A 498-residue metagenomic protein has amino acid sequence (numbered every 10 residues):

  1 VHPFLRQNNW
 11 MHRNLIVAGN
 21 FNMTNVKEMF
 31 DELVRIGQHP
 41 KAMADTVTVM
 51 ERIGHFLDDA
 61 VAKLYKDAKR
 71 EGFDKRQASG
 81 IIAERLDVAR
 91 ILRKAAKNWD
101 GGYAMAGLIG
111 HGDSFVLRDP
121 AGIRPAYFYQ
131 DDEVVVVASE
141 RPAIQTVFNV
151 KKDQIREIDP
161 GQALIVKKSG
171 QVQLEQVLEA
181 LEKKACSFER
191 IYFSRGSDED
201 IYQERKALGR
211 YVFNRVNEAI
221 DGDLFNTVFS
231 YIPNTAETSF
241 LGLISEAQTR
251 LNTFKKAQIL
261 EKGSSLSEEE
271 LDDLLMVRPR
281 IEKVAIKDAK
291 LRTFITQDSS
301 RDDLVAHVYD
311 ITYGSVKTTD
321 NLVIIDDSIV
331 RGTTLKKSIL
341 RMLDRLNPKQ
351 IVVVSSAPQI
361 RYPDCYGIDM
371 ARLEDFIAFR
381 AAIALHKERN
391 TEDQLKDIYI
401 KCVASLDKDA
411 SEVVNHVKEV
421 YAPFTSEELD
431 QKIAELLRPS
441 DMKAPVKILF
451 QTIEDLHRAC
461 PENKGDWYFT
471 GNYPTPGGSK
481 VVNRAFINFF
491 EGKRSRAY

Functional and structural regions predicted by a protein language model:
V1-D159, I165-V228, I232-P233, G242: Conserved short alpha-helical segments that host acidic/polar catalytic motifs at enzyme active sites
I16, N321-I324, Q350: Hydrophobic "anchor" residues on beta-strands that sit immediately upstream of conserved functional sites
V17, V228-Y231, I281-E282, V353 (+1 more regions): Extended hydrophobic secondary-structure segments that form protein cores and membrane-embedded regions
Q38, A42, T46-G72, L241-S267 (+1 more regions): Internal, charge-rich low-complexity segments
D58-K66, G101-M105, F213, N217-F225 (+6 more regions): Intrinsically disordered or highly flexible coil/loop and linker segments, enriched in small and charged/polar residues
A96, H111-D113, R118, P125-Q130 (+8 more regions): PRPP-dependent phosphoribosyltransferase catalytic core
Y202-S300: Conserved PRPP/pyrophosphate-binding segment of the phosphoribosyltransferase/PRPP-pathway fold
F229, A236-L243, I281, T312 (+1 more regions): Extended, hydrophobic alpha-helical segments in both membrane/secreted and soluble proteins
